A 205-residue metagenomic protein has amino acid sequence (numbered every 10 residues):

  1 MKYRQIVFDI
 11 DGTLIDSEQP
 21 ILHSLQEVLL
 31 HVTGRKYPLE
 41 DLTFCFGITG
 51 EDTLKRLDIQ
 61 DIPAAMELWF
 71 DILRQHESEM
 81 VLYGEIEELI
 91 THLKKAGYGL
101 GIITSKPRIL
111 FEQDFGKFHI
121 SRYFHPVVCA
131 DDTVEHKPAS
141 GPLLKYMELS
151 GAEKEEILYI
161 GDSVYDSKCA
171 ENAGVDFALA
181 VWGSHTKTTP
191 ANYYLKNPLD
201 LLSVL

Functional and structural regions predicted by a protein language model:
K2-E88: N-terminal helical cap/lid subdomain that shapes the substrate entry/recognition surface in HAD-like hydrolases
Q5, K137-Y165: Conserved Lys-Pro-Asp/Glu-containing loop-to-beta segment of HAD-superfamily phosphomonoesterases, centered on
D41, S121-H136: A short, structured active-site edge motif that brings together acidic residues
Q75-I102, R108-E112, S140: Short, acidic loop-to-helix structural element flanking the phosphoryl-transfer center in phosphate-processing enzymes
L158-Y194: Acidic, Mg2+-coordinating phosphoryl-transfer loop and its flanking beta/alpha structural elements, shared across
L201-L205: Short amphipathic alpha-helix with an adjacent loop that forms part of the alpha/beta core around
